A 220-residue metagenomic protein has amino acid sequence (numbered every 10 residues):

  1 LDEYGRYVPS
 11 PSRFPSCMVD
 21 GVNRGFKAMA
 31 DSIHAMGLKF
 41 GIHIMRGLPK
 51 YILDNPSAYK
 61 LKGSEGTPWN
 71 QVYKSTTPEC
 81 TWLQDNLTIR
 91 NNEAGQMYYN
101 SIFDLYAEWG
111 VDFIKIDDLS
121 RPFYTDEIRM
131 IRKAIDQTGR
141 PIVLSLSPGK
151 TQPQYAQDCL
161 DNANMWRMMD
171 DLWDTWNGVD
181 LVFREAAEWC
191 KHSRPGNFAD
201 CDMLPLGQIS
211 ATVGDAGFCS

Functional and structural regions predicted by a protein language model:
L1-F113, D118, T125: Aromatic-lined carbohydrate-binding/catalytic grooves of carbohydrate-active enzymes
R24, A28, S101, F123-D126 (+5 more regions): Generic recognition of stable, solvent-exposed alpha-helical segments in well-folded globular domains
D31-L38, A58, Q137, Q157 (+3 more regions): Marks the mature luminal ectodomains of secretory-pathway proteins
I33-A35, A107-E108, D136-G139, D158-L160 (+2 more regions): Extracellular/periplasmic catalytic domains that process cell-envelope and extracellular macromolecules
H43-G47, Y51-L53, T77-E79, R132 (+2 more regions): Intrinsically disordered, low-complexity acidic segments that are enriched in bulky aromatics
N55-Y59, I128-K133, C159: Short low-complexity, flexible loop/linker segments enriched in glycine and/or proline with clustered acidic
V72-T76, R90, V143-S220: Glycan-recognition surfaces
I102-K150: Extracytoplasmic, non-cytosolic globular domains
